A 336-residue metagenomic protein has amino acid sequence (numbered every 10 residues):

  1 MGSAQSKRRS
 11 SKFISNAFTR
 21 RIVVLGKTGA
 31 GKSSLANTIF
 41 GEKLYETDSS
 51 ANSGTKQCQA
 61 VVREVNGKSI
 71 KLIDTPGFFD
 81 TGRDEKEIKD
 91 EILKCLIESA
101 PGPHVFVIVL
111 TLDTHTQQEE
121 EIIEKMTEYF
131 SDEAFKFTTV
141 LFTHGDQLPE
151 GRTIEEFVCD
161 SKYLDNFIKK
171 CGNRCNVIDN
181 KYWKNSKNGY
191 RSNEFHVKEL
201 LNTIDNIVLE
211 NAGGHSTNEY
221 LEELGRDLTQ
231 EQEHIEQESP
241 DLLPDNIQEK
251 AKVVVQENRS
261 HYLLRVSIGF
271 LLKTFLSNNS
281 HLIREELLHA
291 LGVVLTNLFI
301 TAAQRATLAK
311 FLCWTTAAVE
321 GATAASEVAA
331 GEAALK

Functional and structural regions predicted by a protein language model:
M1-E64, I70-L72, D80-E87, E98 (+2 more regions): C-terminal non-catalytic interaction/localization modules
F78, L112-D113: Short glycine-rich anion-binding loops that position phosphate/pyrophosphate groups of nucleotides and phosphorylated
I108-L112, V140-H144, V177-D179: Conserved beta-strand segments of the P-loop GTPase G domain that flank and frequently precede/overlap
